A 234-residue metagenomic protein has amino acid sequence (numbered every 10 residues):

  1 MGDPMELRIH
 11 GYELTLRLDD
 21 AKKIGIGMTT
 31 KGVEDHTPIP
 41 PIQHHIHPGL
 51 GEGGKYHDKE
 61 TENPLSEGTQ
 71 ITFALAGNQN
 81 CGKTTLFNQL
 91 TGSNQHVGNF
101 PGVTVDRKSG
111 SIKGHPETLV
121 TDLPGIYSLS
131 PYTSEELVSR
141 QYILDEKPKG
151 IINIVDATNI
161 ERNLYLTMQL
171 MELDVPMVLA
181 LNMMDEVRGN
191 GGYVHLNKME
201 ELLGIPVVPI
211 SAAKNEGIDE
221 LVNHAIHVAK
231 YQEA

Functional and structural regions predicted by a protein language model:
M1-P4: Amphipathic, hydrophobic secondary-structure cores in small proteins
E6-I46: C-terminal structural segments of small proteins and small subunits
T30-I71, H224-K230, A234: Intrinsically disordered, low-complexity non-transmembrane regions of multi-pass membrane transporters
I46-S134, L144-E146, G150: Conserved G1/Walker A P-loop phosphate-binding module
L86-F87, V105, D122, S139 (+3 more regions): Residue-level signature of catalytic and energy-coupling elements of molecular machines, predominantly ATP/GTP-dependent
T91, S128, I143-L144, M171 (+3 more regions): Signal for well-folded cores of large energy- and translation-related assemblies
I126-S130, L144-T167, M171-Y193, S211: Conserved Switch II/interswitch segment of TRAFAC-class P-loop GTPases
D185-E233: Canonical P-loop GTPase G-domain recognition
